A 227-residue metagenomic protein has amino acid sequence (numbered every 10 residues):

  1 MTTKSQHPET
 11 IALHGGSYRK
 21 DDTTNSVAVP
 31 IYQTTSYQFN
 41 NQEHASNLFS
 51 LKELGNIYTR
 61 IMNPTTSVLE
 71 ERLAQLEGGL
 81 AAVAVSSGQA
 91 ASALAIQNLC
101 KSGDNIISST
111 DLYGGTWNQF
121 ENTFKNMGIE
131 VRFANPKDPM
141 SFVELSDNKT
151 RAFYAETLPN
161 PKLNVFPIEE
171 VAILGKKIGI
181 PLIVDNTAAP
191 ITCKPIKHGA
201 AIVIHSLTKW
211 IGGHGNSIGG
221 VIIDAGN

Functional and structural regions predicted by a protein language model:
T2-N63, E71-R72: N-terminal "arm"/small-domain region of PLP-dependent enzymes with the aminotransferase-like
T2-T3, H14, R19-K20, A82-N227: Conserved PLP-enzyme active-site core in the AAT-like
E9, E43, E53, E70-E71 (+5 more regions): Glutamate identity and glutamate-enriched acidic tracts
Q38, G78, A225: Residue-level marker of positions within ordered structural domains that often coincide with functionally constrained
N41-A93, G115-T123: Conserved N-terminal alpha-helix of the aminotransferase class I/II PLP-enzyme fold
